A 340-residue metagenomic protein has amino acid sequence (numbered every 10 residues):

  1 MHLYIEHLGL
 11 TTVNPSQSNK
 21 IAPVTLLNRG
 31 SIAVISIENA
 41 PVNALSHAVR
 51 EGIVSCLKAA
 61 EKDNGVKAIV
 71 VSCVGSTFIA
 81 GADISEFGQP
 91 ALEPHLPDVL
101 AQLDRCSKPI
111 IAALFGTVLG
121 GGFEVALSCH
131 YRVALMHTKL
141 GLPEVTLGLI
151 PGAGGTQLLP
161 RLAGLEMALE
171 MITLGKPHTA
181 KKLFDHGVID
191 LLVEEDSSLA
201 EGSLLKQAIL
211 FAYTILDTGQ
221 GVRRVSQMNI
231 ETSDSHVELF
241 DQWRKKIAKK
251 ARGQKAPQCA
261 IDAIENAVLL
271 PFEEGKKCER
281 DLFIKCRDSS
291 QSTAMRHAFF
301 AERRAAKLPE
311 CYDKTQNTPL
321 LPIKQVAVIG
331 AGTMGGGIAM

Functional and structural regions predicted by a protein language model:
H2-S36, A80, E124, S128 (+3 more regions): Amphipathic alpha-helical segments at domain termini/boundaries
H2-S72, D98-A101: Conserved CoA-thioester-binding segment of acyl-CoA-metabolizing enzymes
S72-R105, V118, T146-L149: Glycine- (often His-adjacent) and acidic-residue-rich active-site loop that binds/positions the CoA thioester
L103-L147, P151, M171, P177-T179 (+1 more regions): Glycine-rich beta-to-alpha active-site loop
T156-E166: Hydrophobic, secondary-structure "cap" segments at the distal end of domains
L282-T293: Long amphipathic alpha-helix in the N-terminal Rossmann-like dinucleotide-binding domain of NAD(P)-dependent
L308-M340: NAD(P)+-binding Rossmann beta1-loop-alpha1 motif at the extreme N-terminus of oxidoreductases
